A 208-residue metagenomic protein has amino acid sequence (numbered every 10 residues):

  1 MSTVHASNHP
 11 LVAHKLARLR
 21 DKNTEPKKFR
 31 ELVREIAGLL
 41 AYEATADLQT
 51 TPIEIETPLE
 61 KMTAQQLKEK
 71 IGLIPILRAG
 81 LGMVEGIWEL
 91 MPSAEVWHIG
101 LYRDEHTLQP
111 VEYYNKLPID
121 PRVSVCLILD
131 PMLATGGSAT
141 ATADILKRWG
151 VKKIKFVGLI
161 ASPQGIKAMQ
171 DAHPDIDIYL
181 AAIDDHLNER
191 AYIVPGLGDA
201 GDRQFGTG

Functional and structural regions predicted by a protein language model:
M1-G208: PRPP-associated nucleotide enzymes
